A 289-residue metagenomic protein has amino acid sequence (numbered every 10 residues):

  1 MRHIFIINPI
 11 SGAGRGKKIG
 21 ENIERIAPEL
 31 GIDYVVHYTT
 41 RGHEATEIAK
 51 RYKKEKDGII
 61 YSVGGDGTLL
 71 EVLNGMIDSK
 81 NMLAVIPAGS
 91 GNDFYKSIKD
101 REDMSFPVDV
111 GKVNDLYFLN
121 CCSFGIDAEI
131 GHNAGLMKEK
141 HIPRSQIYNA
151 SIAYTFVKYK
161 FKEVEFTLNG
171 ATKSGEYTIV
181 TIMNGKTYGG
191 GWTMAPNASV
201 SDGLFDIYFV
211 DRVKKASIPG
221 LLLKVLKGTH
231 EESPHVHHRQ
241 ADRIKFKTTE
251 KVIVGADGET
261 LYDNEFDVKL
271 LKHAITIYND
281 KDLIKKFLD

Functional and structural regions predicted by a protein language model:
M1-I59, A171-T172, I284, D289: ATP/NTP phosphate-donor binding region
P9, V63-G65, I86-A88: Glycine-rich beta-strand-to-loop/alpha-helix junction loops that act as flexible
T68-N81: Short Gly/Thr/Asp-enriched flexible loops that form oxyanion-binding sites at enzyme active sites
S79-T178: Catalytic core of DAGKc-family lipid kinases
L116-S123, E129, S174-M183, Y188-G189 (+4 more regions): Short hydrophobic-aromatic micro-motifs
L168-N169, S174, F209-D289: ATP/nucleoside-binding phosphotransfer catalytic cores, i.e., glycine-rich phosphate-binding loops
T181-H230: Internal helical hairpin/lid segments
